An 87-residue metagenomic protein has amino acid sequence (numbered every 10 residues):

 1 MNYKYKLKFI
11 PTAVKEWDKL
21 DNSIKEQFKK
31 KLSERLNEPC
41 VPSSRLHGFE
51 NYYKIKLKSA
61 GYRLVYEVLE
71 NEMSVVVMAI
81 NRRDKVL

Functional and structural regions predicted by a protein language model:
M1-K15, K19-E26, L57-R63, E67-L87: Enriched for short, Lys/Arg-rich terminal
S23-N37: Compact soluble domain cores
S33-L57: A short, surface-exposed loop/turn module that caps and links secondary-structure elements
